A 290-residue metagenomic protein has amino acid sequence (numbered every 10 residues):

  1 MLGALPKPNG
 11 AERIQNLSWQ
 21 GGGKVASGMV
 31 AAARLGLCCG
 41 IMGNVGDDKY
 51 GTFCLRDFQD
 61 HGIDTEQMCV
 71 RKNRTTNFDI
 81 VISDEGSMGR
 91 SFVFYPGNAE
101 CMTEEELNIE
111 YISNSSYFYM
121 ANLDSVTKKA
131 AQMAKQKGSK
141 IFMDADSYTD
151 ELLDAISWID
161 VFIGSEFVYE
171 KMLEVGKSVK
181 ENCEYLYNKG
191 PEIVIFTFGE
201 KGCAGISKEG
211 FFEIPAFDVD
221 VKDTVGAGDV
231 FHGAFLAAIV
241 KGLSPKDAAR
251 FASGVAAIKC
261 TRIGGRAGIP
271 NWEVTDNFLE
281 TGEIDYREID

Functional and structural regions predicted by a protein language model:
M1-N44, K49-F53, D60, V221 (+1 more regions): Glycine-rich phosphate/adenosyl-contacting loop at the front of the ribokinase-like
C39, T65, S139-I141: Hydrophobic beta-strand scaffold residues
D57-N73: A glycine-rich helix N-cap at a beta->alpha junction
E66-R71, V81-Y117: Conserved phosphate-binding/catalytic loop of the ribokinase/pfkB sugar-kinase fold
F78-I82, S91, G202-I206: Short beta-strand scaffold segments in enzyme catalytic cores
A99-N108, N122-S125, M143-E151: Active-site glycine-rich loop that binds ribose-phosphate moieties when present
K135-F142, D146-E213: Conserved phosphate/ATP/ADP-binding segment of small-molecule kinases
V179-D290: Conserved phosphate-binding/catalytic region of the ribokinase-like
